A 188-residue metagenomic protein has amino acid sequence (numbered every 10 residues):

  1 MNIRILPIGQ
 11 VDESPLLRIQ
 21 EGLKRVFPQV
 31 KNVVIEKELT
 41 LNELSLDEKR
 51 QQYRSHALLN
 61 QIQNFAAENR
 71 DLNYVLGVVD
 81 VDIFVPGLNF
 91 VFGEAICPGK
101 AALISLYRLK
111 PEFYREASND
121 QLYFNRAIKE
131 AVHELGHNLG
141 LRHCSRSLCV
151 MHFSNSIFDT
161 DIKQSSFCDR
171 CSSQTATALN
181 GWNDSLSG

Functional and structural regions predicted by a protein language model:
M1-R4: Extreme N-terminal starter segment of soluble prokaryotic enzymes
L6-G9, Q20, V91-R126, R142-G188: Metalloprotease/metallohydrolase-associated module, dominated by Zn2+-dependent proteases
E13-A131, R142: Metzincin-family zinc-dependent endopeptidase catalytic domain
E134: Walker B catalytic acidic pair
N138-L139: Acidic, metal/cofactor-coordinating or nucleic-acid-engaging core segments within structured domains
